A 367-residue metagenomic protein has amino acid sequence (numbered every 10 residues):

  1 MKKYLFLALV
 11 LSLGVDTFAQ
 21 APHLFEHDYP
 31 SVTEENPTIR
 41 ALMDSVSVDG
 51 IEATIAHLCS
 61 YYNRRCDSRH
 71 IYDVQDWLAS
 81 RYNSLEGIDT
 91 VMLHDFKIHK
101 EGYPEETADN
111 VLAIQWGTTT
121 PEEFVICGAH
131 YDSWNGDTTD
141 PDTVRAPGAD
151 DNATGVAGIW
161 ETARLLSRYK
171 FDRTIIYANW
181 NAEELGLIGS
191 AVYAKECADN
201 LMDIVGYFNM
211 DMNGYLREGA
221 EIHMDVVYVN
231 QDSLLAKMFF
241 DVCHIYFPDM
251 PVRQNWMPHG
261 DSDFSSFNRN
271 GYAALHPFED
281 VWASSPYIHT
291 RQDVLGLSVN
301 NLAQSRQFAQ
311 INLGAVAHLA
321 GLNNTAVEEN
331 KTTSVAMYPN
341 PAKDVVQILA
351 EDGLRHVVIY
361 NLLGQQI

Functional and structural regions predicted by a protein language model:
Y4-L13: Sec-dependent N-terminal signal peptides
V15-A19: Sec/Tat signal peptide C-region and signal peptidase I cleavage site
A21-Y72, M212-Y215, S284-D293: N-terminal capping segment at the start of a domain
P37-S45, C59-H70, I98-G102, P141-N152 (+4 more regions): Second-shell loop/turn segments in exported
A53-W116: A non-catalytic alpha/beta surface segment that caps or lines the substrate-entry region of metallo-dependent hydrolase
L93, L216-N324: Active-site-adjacent substrate-binding region of metalloamidase/peptidase-like peptide-processing proteins
T107-D109, D142-Q231: Acidic/histidine-rich catalytic neighborhood of metal-dependent amide-processing enzymes
E328-I367: C-terminal outer-membrane/trafficking sorting elements
